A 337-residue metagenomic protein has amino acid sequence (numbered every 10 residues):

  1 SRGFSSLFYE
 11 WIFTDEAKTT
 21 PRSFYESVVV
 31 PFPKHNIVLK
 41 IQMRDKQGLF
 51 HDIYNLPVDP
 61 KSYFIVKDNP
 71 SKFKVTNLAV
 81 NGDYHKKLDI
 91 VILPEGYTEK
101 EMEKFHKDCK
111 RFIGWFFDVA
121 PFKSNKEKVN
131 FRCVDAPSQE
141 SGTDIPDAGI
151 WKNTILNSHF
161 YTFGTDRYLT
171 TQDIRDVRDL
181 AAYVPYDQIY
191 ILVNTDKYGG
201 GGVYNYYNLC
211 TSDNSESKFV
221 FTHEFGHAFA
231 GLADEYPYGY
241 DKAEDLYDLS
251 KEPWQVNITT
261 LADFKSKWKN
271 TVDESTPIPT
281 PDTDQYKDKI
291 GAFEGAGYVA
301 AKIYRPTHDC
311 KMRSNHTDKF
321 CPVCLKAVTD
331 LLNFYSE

Functional and structural regions predicted by a protein language model:
R2-A17, F24-S27, P31-N36, K40 (+2 more regions): Propeptide-to-catalytic entry region of secreted or membrane-anchored zinc metalloproteases
G82-K86, K123-K126, A181-Y186, V203 (+2 more regions): Extracellular/periplasmic catalytic domains that process cell-envelope and extracellular macromolecules
D89-L93, N130-C133, Q188-L192, V220-F221 (+2 more regions): Structural recognition of the beta-strand scaffold that forms the well-ordered cores of secreted hydrolase catalytic
G96-E99, P137-S141, T195-G200, S215-S217 (+2 more regions): Solvent-exposed loop/turn segments at secondary-structure junctions within structured extracellular/periplasmic domains
M102-F105, G200-E224: Short pre-active-site segment immediately N-terminal to the catalytic Zn-binding motif
G142-I145, I174-T211: Catalytic zinc-binding patch centered on the HExxH motif and its immediate surroundings that defines zinc-dependent
F225-D241: Catalytic Zn2+-binding segment of zinc metalloproteases
Y236-E337: Replace "(M1/M4/M9/M12/WLM)" with "(e.g., M1/M4/M8/M9/M12/M26/WLM)" and add "not limited to" to clarify scope
